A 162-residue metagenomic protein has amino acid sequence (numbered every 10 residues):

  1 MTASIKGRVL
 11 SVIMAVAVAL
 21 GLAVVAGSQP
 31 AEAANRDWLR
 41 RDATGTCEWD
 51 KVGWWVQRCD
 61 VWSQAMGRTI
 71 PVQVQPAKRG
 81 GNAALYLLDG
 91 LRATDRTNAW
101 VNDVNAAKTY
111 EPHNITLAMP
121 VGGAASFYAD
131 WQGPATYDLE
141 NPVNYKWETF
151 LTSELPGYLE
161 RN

Functional and structural regions predicted by a protein language model:
M1-K6: N-terminal secretory signal peptides that target proteins for export/translocation
G7, S11-I13, Q29-N162: Non-catalytic cap/lid and distal C-terminal segments of serine-dependent acyl enzymes
L20-P30: C-terminal segment of classical bacterial N-terminal signal peptides
